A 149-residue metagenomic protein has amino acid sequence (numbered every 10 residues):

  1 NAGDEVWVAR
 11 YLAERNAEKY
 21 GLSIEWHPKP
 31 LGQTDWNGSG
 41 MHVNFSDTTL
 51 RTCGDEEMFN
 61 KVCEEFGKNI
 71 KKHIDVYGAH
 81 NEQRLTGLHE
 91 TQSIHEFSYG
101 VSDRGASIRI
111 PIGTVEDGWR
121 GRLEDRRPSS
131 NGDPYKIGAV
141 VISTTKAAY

Functional and structural regions predicted by a protein language model:
N1-Y149: Active-site capping/gating regions of soluble enzymes
